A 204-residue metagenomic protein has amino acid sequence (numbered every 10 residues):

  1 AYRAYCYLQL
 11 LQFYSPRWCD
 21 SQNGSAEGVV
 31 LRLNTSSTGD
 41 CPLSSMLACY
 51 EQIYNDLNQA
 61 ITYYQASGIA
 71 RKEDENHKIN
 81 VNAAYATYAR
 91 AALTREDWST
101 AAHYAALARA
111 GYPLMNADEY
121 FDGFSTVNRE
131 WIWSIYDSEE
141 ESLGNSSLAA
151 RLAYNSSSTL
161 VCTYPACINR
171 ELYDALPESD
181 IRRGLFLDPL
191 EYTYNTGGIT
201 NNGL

Functional and structural regions predicted by a protein language model:
A1, L8-L204: Structured, solvent-exposed acidic/aromatic patches
